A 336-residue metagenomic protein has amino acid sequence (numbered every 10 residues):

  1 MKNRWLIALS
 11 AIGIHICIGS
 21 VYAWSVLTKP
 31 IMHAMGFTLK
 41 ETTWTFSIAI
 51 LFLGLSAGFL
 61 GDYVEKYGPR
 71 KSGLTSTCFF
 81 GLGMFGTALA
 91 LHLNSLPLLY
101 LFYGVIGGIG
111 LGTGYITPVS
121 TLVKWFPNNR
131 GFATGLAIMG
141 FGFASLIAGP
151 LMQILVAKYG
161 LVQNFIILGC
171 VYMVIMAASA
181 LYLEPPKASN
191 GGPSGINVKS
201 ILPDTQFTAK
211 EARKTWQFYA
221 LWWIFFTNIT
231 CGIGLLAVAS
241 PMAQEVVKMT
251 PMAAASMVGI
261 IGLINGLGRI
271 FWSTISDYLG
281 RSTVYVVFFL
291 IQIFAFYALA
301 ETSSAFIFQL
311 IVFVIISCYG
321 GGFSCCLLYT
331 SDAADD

Functional and structural regions predicted by a protein language model:
W24-T28, W216-G262: Extracytoplasmic gate region of multi-pass secondary transporters
G58-F80, G86-T87, L91: Conserved MFS/SLC helix-loop-helix module at the cytosolic interface between two early adjacent transmembrane helices
F80-H92, Q292-S303: C-terminal ends and interior cores of transmembrane alpha-helices in multi-pass membrane transporters/permeases
L98-G112, F308-G320: Hydrophobic core of transmembrane alpha-helices in multi-pass small-molecule transporters, especially MFS/SLC-type
G107-M139: Cytoplasmic helix-loop-helix junction between adjacent transmembrane helices in 12-TM secondary transporters
F141-E184: Helix-loop-helix hairpin linking two adjacent transmembrane segments in secondary transporters
G259, Y278-C326: C-terminal transmembrane helical hairpin of 12-TM major facilitator-type secondary transporters
Y329-D336: Conserved small/polar residues in nucleotide/adenosyl-binding loops
